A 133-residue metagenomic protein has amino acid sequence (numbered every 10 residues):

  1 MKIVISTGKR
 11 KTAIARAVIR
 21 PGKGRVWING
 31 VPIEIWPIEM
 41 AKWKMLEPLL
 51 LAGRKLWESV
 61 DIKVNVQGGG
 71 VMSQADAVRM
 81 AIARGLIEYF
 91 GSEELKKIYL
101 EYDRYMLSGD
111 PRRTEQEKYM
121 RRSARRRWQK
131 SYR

Functional and structural regions predicted by a protein language model:
M1-V60, Q67, R113-R133: Contiguous, often N-terminal, cationic amphipathic patches that form binding interfaces
K2-I5, G24, P37, N65-E93: Extended polybasic, low-complexity segments that bind anionic RNA or targeting/receptor surfaces
W57-G68, K96-D103: Glycine- and acidic-rich phosphate- and metal-coordinating loops
A83-R133: Basic, glycine/proline-rich low-complexity segments that contact nucleic acids
